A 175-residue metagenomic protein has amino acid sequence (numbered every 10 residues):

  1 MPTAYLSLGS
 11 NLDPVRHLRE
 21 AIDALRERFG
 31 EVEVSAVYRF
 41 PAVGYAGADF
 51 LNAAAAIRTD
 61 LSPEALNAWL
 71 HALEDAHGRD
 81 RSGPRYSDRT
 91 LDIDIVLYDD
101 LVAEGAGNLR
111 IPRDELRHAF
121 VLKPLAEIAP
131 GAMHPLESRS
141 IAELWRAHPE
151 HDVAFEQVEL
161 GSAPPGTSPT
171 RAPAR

Functional and structural regions predicted by a protein language model:
M1-Y5: Extreme N-terminal starter segment of soluble prokaryotic enzymes
L8-S10, A55-L61, L97-D100: Short beta-strand-to-loop capping motifs
G9, V15, A24-L25: N-terminal structural module
L12, Y38, A103: Hydrophobic pocket-lining residues within nucleotide cofactor-binding pockets
V15-H17, L61-N67, E104-G105: Short, conserved charged micro-motifs
E20-P63: Short, surface-exposed acidic-centric catalytic microdomains
V43-F50, N67, A72-R175: Flexible, gly/pro- and Lys/Arg-enriched active-site loops
